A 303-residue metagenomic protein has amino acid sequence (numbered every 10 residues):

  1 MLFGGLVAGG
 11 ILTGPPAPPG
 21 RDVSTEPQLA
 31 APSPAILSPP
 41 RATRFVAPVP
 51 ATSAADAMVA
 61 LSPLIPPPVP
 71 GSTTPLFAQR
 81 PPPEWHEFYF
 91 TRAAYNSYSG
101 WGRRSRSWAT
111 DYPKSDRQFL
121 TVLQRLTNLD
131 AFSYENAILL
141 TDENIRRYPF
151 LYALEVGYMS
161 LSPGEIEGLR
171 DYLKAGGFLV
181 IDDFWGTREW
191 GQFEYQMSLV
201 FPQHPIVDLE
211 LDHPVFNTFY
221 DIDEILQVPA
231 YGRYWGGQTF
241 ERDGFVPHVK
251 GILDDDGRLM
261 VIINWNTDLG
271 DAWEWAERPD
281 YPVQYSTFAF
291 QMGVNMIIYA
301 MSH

Functional and structural regions predicted by a protein language model:
M1, G20-D22, F45: Intrinsically disordered, low-structural-confidence terminal and linker regions
M1-P16: Sec-dependent N-terminal signal peptides
I11-P15, R21, Q28-A31, Q79: Boundary of Sec targeting at the N-terminus
L29, S33-F150, L154-G157, M260 (+1 more regions): Aromatic-Pro/Gly-enriched surface loop or interdomain linker that acts as a lid/target-recognition segment
F90, F150-G191: Short alpha-beta junction capping motif
Y98-R103, R188-G270, E274, F290: An acidic, glycine-rich "communication" segment
S115, F119, E165-G168, E189 (+2 more regions): Stable alpha-helical elements in mature extracytoplasmic
L129-L139, I181-F184, H204-D212: Surface-exposed patches in mature extracellular/periplasmic domains of secreted proteins
